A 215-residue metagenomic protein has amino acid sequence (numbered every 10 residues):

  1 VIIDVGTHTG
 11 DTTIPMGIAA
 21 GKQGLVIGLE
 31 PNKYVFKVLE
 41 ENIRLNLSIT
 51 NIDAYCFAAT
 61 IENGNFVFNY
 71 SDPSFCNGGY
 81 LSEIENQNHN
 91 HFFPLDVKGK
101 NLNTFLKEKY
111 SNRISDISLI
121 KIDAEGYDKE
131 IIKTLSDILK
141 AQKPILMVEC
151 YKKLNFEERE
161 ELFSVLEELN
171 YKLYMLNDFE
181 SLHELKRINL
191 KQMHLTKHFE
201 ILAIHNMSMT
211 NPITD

Functional and structural regions predicted by a protein language model:
V1-D215: Phosphate/nucleotide-binding beta-alpha loop and adjacent structural elements of enzyme active sites
